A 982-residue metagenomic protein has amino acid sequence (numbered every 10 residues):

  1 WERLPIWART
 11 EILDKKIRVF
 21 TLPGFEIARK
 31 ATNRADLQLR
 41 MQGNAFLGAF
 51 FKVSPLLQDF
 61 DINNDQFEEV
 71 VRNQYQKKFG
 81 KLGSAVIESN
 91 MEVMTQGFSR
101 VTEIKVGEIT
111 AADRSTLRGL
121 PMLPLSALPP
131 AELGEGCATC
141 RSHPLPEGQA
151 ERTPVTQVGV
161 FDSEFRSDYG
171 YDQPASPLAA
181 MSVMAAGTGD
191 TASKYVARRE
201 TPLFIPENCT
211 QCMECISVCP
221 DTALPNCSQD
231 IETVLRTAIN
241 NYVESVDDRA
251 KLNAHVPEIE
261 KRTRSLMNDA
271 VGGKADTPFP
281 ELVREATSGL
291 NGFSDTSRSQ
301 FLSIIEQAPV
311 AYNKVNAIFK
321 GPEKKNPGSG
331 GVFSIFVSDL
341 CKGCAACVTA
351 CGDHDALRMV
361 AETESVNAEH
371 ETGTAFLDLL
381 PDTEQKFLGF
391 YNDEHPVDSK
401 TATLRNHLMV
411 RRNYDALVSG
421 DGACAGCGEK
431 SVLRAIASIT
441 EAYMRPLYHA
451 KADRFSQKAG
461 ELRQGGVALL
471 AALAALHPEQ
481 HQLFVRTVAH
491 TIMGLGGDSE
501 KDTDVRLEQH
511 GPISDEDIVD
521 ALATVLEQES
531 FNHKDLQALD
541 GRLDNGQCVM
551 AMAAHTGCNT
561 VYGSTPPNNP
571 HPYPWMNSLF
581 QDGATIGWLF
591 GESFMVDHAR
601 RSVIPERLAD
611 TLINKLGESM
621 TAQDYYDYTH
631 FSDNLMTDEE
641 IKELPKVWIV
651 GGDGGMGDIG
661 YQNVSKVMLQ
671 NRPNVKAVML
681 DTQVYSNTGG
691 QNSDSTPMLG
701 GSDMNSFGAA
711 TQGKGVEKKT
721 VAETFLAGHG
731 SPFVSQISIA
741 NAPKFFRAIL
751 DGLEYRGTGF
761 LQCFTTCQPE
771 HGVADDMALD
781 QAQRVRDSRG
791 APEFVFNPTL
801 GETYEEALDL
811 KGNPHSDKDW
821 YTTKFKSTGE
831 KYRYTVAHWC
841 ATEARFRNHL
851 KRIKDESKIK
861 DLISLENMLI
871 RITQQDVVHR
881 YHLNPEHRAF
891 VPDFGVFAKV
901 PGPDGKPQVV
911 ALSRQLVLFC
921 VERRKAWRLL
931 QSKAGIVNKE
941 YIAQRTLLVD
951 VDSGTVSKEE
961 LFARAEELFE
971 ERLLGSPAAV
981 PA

Functional and structural regions predicted by a protein language model:
W1-C140, P567, Q691-N692, G701-G708 (+3 more regions): Active-site cofactor/cluster-binding pocket
W1-E2, H555, K676-D681: Short internal beta-strands
W1-L13, H370-K400, P572-P574, S693-K718 (+1 more regions): Acidic, Ser/Thr-rich peripheral helices and adjacent loops at domain boundaries
R3-I6, A31-R34, E214, Q229-I231 (+12 more regions): Short acidic, glycine/serine/threonine-rich loops at helix termini
K16-V19, V410-R411, D415, I604 (+2 more regions): Conserved thiamine diphosphate
G83-I335, L340, V348-N568, P572-D638 (+3 more regions): Ferredoxin-type iron-sulfur electron-transfer modules and their immediate structural context
V101, E214-V218, K430-A435, D535-A538 (+5 more regions): Thiamine diphosphate
C137-V160, A186, V196-P225, T233-T237 (+5 more regions): Flexible, low-complexity linker and terminal segments
